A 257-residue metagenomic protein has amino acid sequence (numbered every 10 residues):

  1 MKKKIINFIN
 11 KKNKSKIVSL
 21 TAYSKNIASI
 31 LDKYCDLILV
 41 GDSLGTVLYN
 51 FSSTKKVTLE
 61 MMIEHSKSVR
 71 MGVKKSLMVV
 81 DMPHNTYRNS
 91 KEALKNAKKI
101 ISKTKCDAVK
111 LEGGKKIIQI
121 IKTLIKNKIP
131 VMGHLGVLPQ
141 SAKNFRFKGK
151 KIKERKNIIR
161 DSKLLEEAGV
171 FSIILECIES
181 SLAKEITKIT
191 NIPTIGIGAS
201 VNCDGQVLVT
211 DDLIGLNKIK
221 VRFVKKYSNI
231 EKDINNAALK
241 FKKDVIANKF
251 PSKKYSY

Functional and structural regions predicted by a protein language model:
M1-S228, K232-Y257: Alpha/beta enzyme core
